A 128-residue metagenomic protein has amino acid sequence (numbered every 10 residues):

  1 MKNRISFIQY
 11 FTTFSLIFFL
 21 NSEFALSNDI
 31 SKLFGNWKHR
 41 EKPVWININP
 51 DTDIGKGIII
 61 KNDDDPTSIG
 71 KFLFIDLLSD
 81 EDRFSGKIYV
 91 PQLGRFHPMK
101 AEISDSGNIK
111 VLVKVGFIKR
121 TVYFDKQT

Functional and structural regions predicted by a protein language model:
M1, N21-S22: Alpha-helical architecture
K2-T12: Bacterial N-terminal signal peptides that target proteins for export
F11-N21: Bacterial N-terminal signal peptides
A25-S27: Boundary at the C-terminal end of the N-terminal hydrophobic targeting segment
D29-M99, D125: Central antiparallel beta-sheet cores of small beta-barrel/beta-sandwich binding domains
K100-Y123: Short, exposed beta-strand-loop hairpins at the edges of beta-sheets in extracellular/periplasmic proteins
